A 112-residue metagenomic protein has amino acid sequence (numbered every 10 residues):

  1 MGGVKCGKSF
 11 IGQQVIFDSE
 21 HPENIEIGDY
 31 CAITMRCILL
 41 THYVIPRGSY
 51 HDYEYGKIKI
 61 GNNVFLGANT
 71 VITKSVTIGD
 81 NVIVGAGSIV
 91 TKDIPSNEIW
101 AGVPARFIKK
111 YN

Functional and structural regions predicted by a protein language model:
M1-I16: Extended, small-residue-rich solenoid/repeat segments and analogous flexible loops that form exposed scaffolds
V4-C6, I60, I78, I94: Hydrophobic beta-strand core residues of beta-sandwich domains
G12-T77, V103-P104, K109-N112: Flexible, glycine/small-residue-enriched loop-and-beta-strand segment within the central core of proteins
P22, P95-S96: A generic structural motif
A68-K92, E98: Beta-rich strand-turn-strand
S96, A101-P104: Acidic, glycine-centered active-site loop in nucleotide-sugar glycosyltransferases
